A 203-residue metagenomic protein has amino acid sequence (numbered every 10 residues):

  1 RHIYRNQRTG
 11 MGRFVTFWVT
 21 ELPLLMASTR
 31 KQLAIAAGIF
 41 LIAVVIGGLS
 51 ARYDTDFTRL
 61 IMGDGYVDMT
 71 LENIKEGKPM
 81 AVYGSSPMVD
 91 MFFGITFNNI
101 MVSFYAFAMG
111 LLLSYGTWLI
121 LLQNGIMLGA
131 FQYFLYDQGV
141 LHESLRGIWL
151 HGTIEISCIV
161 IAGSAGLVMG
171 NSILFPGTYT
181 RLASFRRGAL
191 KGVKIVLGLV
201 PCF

Functional and structural regions predicted by a protein language model:
R1-R5, L60-D68, I154: Short, non-transmembrane cytosolic segments of multipass membrane proteins
R1-V15: Soluble N-terminal domains of membrane-associated systems
V15-R30, A81-V82, D90, L182-R187: Cytosolic juxtamembrane amphipathic/interface segments immediately preceding and feeding into a transmembrane helix
L24-I42: Alpha-helical transmembrane segments and their helix-start/interface "positive-inside/aromatic belt" motifs in integral
A43-G47, T117-D137: Small-polar-interrupted transmembrane alpha-helices in polytopic inner-membrane proteins
L49-N73, Q123: Interfacial/capping segments of alpha-helical transmembrane domains
G84-G116: Individual transmembrane alpha-helix segments
G129-P201: Hydrophobic alpha-helical transmembrane segments and adjacent short intramembrane/lumenal linkers of inner/organellar
